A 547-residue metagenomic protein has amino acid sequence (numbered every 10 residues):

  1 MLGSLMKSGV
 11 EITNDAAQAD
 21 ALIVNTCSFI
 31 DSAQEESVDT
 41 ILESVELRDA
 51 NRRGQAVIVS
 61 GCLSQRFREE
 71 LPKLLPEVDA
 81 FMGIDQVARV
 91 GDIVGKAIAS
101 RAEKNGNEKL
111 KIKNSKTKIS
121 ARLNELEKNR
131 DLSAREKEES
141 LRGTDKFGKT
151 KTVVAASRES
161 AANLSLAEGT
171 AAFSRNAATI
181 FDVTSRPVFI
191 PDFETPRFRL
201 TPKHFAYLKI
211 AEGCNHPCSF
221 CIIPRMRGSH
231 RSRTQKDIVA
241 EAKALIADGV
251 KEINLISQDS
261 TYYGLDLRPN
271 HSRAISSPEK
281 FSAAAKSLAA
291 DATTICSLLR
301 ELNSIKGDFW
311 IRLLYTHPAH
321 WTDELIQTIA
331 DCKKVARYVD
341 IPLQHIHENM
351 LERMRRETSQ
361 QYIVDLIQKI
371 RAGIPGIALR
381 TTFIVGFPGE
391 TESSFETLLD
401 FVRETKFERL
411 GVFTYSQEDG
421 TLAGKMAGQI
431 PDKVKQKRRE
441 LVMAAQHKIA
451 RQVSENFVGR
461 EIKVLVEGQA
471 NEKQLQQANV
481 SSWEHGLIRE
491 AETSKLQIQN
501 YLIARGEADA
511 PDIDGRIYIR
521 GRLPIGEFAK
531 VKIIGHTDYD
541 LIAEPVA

Functional and structural regions predicted by a protein language model:
M1-Y263, E324, V339, Y362-A372 (+5 more regions): Proteins enriched for Cys/Gly/acidic motifs involved in redox and nucleic-acid/cofactor modification
V57, R66, A247-F395, R403: Conserved SAM/AdoMet-binding glycine-rich loop
S60, I223-P224, I256-Q258, L314-T316 (+7 more regions): Generic beta-strand/beta-sheet core signal
I112, K116, K137-E138, D145 (+2 more regions): Intrinsically disordered, low-complexity Ser/Thr- and acidic-rich flexible linkers and loops, especially at boundaries
D145-G148, A161-D182, S282-T294, N303 (+1 more regions): Intrinsically disordered, low-complexity acidic Ser/Thr-rich regulatory segments
C218, I238, L255, L313 (+7 more regions): Conserved, mostly hydrophobic/aromatic
K334-R337, N349-E467, L523-E527: A structural motif corresponding to the C-terminal lobe/cap of the Radical SAM core domain
K425-A547: Terminal RNA-binding accessory module
